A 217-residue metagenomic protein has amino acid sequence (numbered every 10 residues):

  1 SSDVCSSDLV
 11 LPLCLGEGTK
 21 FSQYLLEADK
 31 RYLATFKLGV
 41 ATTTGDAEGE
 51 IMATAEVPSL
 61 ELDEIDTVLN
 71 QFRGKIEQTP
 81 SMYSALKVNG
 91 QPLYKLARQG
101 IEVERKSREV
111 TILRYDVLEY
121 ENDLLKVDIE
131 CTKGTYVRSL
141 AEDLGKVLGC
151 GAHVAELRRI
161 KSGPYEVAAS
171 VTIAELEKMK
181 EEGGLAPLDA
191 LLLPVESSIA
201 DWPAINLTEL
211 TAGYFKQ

Functional and structural regions predicted by a protein language model:
S1-S2, V10, D63-D66, L124 (+2 more regions): Accessory RNA 3′-end/elbow-binding domains used by RNA modification enzymes
S7-L26, K95: Glycine/acidic-rich beta-strand-loop module
D8-L9, E102-G134, R138-G149: The conserved catalytic core of RNA pseudouridine synthases
L13, A34, G90, L140 (+1 more regions): Residue-level signal for inorganic ion chemistry
F21-L38, V103-D116: Structural signature of FAD isoalloxazine-binding scaffolds in flavoprotein oxidoreductases
Y24-Q78: Acidic, low-complexity central loop/insert segments
F36-L38, K87, R98, R114-E119 (+2 more regions): Short, structured patches in soluble enzyme cores that scaffold and shape functional sites
S84, V88-R114: Extended alpha-helical targeting/anchoring segments, especially N-terminal organellar/secretory targeting helices
